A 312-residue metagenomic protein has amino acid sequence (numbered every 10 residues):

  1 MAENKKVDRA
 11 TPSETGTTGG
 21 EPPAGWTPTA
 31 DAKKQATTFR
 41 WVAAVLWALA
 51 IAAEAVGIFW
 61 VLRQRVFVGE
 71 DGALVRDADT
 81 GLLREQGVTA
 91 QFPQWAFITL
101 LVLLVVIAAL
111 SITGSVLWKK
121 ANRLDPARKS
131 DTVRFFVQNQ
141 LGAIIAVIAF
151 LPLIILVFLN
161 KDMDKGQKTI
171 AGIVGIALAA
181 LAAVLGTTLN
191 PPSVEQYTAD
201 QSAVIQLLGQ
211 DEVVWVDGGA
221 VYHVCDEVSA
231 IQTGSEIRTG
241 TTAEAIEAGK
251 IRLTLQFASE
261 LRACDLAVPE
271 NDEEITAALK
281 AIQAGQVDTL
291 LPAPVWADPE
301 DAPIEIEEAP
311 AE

Functional and structural regions predicted by a protein language model:
M1-I112: Membrane-anchoring hydrophobic segments
M1-S13, P126-N139: Short, non-transmembrane cytosolic segments of multipass membrane proteins
V66, S115-K129: Membrane-helix interface/capping segments
T80-P93, R123-R128, A171-I173, N190: Membrane-interfacial helix-loop segments of redox and metal-homeostasis proteins, especially TM-loop-TM junctions
V105-A121, I154-L156: Transmembrane alpha-helical segments in integral membrane proteins
D131-L178: Cytosolic-side transmembrane helix boundary signature
V174-P191: Alpha-helical membrane-embedded segments
G186-E312: Mature, structured domains enriched in cysteine- and short glycine motifs
